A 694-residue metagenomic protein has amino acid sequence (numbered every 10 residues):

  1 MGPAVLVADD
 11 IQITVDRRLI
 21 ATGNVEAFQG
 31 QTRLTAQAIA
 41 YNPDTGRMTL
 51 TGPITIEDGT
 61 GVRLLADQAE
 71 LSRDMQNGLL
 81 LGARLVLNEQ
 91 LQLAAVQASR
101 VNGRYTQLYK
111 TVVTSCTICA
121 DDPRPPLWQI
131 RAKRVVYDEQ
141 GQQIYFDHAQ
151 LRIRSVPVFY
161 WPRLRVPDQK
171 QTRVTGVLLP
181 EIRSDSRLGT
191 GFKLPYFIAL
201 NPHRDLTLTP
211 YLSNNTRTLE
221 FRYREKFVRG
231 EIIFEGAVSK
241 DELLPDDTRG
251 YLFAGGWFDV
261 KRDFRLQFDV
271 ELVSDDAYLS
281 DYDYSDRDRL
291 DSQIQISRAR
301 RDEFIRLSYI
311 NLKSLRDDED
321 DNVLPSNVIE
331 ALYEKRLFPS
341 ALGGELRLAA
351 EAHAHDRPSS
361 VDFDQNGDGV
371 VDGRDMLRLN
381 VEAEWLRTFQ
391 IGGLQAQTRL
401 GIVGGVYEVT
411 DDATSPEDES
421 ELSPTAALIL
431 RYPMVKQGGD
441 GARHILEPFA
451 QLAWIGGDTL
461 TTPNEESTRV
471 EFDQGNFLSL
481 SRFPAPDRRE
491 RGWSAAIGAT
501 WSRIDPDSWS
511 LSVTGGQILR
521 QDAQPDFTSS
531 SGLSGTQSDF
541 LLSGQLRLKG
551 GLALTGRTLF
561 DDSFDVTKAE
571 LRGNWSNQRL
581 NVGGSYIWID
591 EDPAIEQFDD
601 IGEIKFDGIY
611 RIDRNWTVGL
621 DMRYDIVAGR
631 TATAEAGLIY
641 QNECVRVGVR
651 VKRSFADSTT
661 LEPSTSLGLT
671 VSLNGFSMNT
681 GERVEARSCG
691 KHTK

Functional and structural regions predicted by a protein language model:
M1-D121: Charged (often Lys/Glu-rich) extended helix/loop segments that serve as interaction or gating elements
V62-L79, L85-T117, P123-I130, Y137-K694: Outer-membrane beta-barrel proteins and related beta-barrel translocases across Gram-negative bacteria
